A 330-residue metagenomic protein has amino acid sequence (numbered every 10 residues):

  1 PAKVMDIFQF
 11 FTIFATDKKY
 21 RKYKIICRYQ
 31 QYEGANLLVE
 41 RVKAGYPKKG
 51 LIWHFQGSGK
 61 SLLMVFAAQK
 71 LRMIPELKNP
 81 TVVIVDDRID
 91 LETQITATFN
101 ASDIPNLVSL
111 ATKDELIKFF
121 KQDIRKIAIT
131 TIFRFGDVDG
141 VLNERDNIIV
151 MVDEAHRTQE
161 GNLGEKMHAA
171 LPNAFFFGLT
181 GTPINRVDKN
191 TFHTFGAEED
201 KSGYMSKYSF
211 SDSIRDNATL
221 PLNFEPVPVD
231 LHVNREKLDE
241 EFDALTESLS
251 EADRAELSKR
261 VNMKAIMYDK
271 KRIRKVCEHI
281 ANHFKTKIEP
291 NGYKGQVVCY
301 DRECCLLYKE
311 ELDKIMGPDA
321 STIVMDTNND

Functional and structural regions predicted by a protein language model:
P1-T81, D90-P105, D123-I127, F133 (+3 more regions): ATP-dependent helicase/translocase motor core
F55, D87, Y300: P-loop (Walker A) phosphate-binding loop of NTP-binding proteins
D90-L91, R134, E154-T158, I184-N185: Residues immediately C-terminal
D114-A128, V141-L142, D330: Conserved motor-coupling elements within RecA-like helicase/translocase cores
A128-T130, F175-T180: Structural recognition of the conserved hydrophobic beta-strand(s) that form the central parallel beta-sheet of P-loop
N143-F177: SF2 helicase catalytic motif II
K189-G292, K309-K314: Interdomain helical connector at the RecA1-RecA2 junction of SF1/SF2 helicase-like NTPases
R302-N328: Conserved helicase motor "Helicase C" RecA-like lobe of SF1/SF2 P-loop NTPases
